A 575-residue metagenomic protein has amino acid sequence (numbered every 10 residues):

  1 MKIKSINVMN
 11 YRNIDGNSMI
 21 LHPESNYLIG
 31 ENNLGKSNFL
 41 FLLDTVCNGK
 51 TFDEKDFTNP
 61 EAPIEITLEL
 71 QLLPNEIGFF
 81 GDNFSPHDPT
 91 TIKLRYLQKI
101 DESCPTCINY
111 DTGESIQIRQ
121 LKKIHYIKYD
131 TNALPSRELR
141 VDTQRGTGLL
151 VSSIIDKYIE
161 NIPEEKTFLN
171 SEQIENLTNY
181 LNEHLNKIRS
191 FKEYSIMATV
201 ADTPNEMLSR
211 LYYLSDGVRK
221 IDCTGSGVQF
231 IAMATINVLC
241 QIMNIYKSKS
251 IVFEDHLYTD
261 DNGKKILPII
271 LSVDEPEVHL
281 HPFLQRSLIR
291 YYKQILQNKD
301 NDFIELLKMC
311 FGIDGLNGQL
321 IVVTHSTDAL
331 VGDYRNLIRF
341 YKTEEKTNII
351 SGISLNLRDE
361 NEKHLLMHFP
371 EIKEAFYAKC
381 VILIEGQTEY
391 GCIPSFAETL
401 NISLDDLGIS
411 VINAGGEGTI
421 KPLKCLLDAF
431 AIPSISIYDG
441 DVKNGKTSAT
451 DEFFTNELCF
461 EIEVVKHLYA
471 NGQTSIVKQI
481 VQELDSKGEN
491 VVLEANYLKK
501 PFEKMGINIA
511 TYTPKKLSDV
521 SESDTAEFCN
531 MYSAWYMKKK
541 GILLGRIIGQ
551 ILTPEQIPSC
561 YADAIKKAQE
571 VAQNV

Functional and structural regions predicted by a protein language model:
M1, G49, Q71, S85 (+2 more regions): Acidic, Mg2+-coordinating catalytic modules of nucleic-acid enzymes
M1-N48, V218-E371, E570-V571: Switch/communication elements of ASCE P-loop NTPase nucleotide-binding domains
Y27, Y126, I270-V273, V381 (+1 more regions): Hydrophobic "anchor" residues on beta-strands that sit immediately upstream of conserved functional sites
N38-H87: Conserved P-loop NTP-binding catalytic core
E54-F57, P74-F168, R358: Glycine-rich phosphate-binding loops of NTPases
T58-A62, R119-K122, I245-K247, D261-K265 (+5 more regions): Conserved catalytic network of the ASCE P-loop NTPase/AAA+ motor domain
E61-L68, P89-I92, L121-Y126, L267 (+6 more regions): Short glycine-/polar-rich loops that comprise or flank the Walker A/P-loop and associated switch/sensor motifs
E138-E275: Extended helical coiled-coil dimerization/tether regions that scaffold and oligomerize large DNA-maintenance assemblies
